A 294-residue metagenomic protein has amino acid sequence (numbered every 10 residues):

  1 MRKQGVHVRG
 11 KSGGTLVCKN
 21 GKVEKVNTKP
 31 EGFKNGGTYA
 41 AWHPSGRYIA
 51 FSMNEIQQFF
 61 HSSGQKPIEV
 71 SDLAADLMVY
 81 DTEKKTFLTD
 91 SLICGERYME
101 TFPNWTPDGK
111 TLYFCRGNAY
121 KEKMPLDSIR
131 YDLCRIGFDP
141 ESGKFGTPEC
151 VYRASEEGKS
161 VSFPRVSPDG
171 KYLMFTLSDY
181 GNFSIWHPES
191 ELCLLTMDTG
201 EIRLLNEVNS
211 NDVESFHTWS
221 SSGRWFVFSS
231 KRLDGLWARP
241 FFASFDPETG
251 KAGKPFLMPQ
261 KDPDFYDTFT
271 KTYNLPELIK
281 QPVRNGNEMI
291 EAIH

Functional and structural regions predicted by a protein language model:
M1-H294: Sequence signature of WD/YWTD-type beta-propeller architectures
